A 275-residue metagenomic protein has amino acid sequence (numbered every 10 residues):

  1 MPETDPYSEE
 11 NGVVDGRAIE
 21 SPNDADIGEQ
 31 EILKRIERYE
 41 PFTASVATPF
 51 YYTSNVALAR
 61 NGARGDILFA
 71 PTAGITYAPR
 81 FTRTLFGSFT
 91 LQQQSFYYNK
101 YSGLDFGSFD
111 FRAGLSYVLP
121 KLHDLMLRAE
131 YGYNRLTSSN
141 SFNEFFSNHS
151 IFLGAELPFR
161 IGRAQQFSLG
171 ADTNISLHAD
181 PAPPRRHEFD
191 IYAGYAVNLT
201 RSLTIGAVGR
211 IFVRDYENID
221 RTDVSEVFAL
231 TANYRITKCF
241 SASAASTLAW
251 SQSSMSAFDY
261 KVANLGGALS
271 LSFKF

Functional and structural regions predicted by a protein language model:
M1-F42: N-terminal periplasmic/intermembrane-space "pro-region" immediately following the signal or transit peptide
K34-S54, G87: Transmembrane beta-strand segments of Gram-negative outer membrane beta-barrel proteins
E37-Y39, A78-T84, V118-L122, R160-A164 (+2 more regions): Outer-membrane beta-barrel channels and translocator barrels
F42-V46, P71, G87-F89, F111 (+8 more regions): Transmembrane beta-strands of outer-membrane beta-barrel proteins
T48-V56, P79, Q93-N99, Y131-S139 (+8 more regions): Transmembrane beta-strands of outer-membrane beta-barrel pores
P49-G74, N99-Y101: Surface-exposed strand-loop-strand hairpins of Gram-negative outer-membrane beta-barrel proteins
G65-P71, D105-F111, F145-I151, P183-F189 (+3 more regions): Residues that define the transmembrane beta-barrel architecture of outer-membrane proteins
N233-R235, C239-S241, A245, K261-F275: Outer-membrane beta-barrel "beta-signal"
